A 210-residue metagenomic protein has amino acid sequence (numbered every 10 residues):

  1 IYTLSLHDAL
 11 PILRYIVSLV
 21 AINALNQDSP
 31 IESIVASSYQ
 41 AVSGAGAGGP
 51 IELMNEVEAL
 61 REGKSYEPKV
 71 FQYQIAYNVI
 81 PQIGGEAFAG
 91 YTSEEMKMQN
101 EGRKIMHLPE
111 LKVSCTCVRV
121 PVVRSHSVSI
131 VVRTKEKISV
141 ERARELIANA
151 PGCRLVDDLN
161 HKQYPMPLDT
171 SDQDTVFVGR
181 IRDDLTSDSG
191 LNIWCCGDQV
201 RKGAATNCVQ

Functional and structural regions predicted by a protein language model:
I1-D8: Single conserved hydrophobic/aromatic residue that forms the stacking wall/gate of nucleotide- or nucleobase-binding
H7, S33, A76, T175 (+1 more regions): A residue-level signal for beta-strand positions that form part of recognition/binding surfaces within mature
A9-P11, S37, W194: Short beta-strand segments
L13-S18, A204-N207: Catalytic-loop motifs flanking and including active-site residues across diverse enzymes
I16-L146: Active-site-lining helix/loop region of Rossmann-like oxidoreductase modules
K112-Q210: C-terminal active-site/capping subdomain that shapes the small-molecule cofactor and substrate pocket of enzyme
